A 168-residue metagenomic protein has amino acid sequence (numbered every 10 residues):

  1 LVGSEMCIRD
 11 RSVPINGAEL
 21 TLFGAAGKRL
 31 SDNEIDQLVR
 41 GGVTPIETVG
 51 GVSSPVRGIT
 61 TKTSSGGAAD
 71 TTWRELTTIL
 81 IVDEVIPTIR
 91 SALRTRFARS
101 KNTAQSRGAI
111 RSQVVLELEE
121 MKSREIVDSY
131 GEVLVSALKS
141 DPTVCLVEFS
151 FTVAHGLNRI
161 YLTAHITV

Functional and structural regions predicted by a protein language model:
L1-I8: Short, small-residue-biased leader/transition segments that mark boundaries at the very start of proteins
R9-V168: Structured, hydrophobic secondary-structure cores that serve as assembly/anchoring elements
